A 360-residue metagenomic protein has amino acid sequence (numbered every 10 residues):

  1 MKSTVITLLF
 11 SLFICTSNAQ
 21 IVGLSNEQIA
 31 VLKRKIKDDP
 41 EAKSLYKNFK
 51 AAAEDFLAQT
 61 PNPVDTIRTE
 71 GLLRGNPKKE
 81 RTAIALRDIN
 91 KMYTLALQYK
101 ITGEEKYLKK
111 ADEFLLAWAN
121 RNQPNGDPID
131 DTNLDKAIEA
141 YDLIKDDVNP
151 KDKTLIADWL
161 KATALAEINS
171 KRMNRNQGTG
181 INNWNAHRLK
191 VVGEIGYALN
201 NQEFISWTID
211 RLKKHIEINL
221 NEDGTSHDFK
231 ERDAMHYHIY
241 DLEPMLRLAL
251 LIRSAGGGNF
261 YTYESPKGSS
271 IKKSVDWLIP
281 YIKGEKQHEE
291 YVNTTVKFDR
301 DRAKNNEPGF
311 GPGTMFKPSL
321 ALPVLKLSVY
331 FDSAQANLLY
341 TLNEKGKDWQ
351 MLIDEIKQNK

Functional and structural regions predicted by a protein language model:
M1-Q20: Bacterial Sec-dependent N-terminal signal peptides
I6, S11, P63-V64, R68-G71 (+1 more regions): Intrinsically disordered and other compositionally biased segments
N18-G178, A186, E222, L251-G256 (+1 more regions): Extracellular glycan-targeting catalytic surfaces
N90, V191, E243-R247: Short amphipathic alpha-helical face segments that pack within enzyme cores and frequently flank/anchor catalytic
N174, G178, N182-A198, Q202: Loop-centered beta-sheet repeat module
L199, E203-E289: Long, repeat-rich segments with strong aromatic
